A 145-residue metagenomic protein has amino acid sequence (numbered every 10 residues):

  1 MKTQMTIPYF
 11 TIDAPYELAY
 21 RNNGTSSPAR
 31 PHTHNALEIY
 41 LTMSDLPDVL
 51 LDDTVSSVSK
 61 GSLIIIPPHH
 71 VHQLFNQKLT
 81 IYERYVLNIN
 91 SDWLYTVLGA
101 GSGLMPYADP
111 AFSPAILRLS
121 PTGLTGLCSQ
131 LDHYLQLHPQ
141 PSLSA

Functional and structural regions predicted by a protein language model:
M1-L63, H70, G103-L104, P114-A115: Generic protein-terminus/edge-of-domain signal
K2-E17, V71-Q140: A hydrophobic/aromatic-rich effector-binding and dimerization subdomain of bacterial HTH-type transcriptional regulators
I64-I66, L87-N88: Short hydrophobic-aromatic micro-motifs
S144-A145: Hydrophobic, aromatic-enriched interface-forming segments
